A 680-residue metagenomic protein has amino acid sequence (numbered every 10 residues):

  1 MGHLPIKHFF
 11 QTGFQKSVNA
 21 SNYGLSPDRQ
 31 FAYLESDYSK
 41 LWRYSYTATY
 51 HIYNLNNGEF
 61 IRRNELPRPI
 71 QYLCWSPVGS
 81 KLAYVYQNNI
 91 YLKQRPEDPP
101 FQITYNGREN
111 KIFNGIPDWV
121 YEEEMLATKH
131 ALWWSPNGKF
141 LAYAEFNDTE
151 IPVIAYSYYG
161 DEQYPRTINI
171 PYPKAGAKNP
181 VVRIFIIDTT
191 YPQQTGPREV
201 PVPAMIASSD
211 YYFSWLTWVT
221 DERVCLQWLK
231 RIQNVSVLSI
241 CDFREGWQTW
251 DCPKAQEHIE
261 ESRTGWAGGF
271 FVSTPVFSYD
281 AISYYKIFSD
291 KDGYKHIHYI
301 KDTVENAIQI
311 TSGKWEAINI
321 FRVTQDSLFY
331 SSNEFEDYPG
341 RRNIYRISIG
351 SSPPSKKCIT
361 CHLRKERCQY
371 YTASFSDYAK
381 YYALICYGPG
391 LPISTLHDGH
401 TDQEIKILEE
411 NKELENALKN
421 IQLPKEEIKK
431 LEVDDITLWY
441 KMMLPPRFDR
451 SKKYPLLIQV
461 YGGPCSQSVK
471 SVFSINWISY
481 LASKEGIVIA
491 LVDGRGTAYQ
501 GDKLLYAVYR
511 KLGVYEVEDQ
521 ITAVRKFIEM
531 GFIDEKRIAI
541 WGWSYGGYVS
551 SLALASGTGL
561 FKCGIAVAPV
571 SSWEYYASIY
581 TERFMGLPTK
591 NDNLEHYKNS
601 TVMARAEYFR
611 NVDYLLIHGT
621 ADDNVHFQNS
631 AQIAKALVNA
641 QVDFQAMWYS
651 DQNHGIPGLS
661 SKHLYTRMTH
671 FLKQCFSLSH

Functional and structural regions predicted by a protein language model:
M1-Y381, G390-P392, K470, L678: Beta-propeller folds
P152-V153, F213-W215, L229, C361-H680: Serine-hydrolase catalytic core recognition
